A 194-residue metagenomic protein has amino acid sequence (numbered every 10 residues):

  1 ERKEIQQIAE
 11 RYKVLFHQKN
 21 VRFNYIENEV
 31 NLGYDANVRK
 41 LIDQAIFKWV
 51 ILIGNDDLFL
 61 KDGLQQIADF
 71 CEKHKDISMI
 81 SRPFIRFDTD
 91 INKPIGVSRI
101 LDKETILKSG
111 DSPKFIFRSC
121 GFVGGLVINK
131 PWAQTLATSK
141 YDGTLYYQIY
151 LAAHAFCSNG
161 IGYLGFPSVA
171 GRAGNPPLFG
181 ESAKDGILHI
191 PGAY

Functional and structural regions predicted by a protein language model:
E1-I26: Acidic donor-binding segment of Leloir-type glycosyltransferases
I5, Y34, V38, G63: Conserved donor sugar-nucleotide recognition element shared by glycan-biosynthetic enzymes
N28, M79-F84, L164-F166: Short glycine/serine/threonine-enriched helix-capping/active-site loop that flanks the nucleotide-sugar donor pocket
N28-A45: Glycine-rich, basic loop-to-helix element that forms the pyrophosphate-binding segment of sugar-nucleotide handling
V50: Short aromatic/hydrophobic "clamp" motif used to bind/position activated sugar donors
G54-L58: The conserved acidic donor/metal-binding loop of glycosyltransferases
D62-G96: Conserved donor NDP-sugar-binding/catalytic core segment of glycosyltransferases
T105-H189: Conserved nucleotide-sugar donor-binding catalytic segment
